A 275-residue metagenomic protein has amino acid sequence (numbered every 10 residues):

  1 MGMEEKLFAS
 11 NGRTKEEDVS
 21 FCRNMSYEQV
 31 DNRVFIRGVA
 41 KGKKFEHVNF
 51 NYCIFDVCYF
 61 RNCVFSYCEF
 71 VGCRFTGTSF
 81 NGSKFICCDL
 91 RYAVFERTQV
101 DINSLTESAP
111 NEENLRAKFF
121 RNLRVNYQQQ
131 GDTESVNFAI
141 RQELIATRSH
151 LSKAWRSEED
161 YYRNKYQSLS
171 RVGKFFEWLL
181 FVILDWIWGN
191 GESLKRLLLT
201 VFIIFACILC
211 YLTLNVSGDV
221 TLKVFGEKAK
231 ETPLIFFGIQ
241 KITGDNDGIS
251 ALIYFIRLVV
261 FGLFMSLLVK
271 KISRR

Functional and structural regions predicted by a protein language model:
M1-T147, S157: Tandem repeat scaffolds
E113, R196-L197, M265-V269: Short, highly charged low-complexity linear segments
N122, F138, I145, F181 (+4 more regions): Charged/polar, solvent-exposed surface patches and flexible loops
A154-Y166: TPR/TPR-like alpha-solenoid helical repeat scaffolds
K165-T243: Core alpha-helical transmembrane segments of integral membrane proteins
V220-R275: Pore domain of cation channels
